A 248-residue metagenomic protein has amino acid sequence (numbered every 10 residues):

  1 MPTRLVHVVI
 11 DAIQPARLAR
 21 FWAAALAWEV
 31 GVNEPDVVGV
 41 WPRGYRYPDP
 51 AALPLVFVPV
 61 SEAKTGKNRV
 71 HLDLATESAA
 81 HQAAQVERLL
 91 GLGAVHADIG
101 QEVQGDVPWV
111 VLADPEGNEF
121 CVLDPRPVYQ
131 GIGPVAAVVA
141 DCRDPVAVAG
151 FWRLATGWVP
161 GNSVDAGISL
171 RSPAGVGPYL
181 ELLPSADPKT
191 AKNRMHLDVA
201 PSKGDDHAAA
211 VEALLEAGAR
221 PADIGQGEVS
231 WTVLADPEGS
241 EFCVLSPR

Functional and structural regions predicted by a protein language model:
M1-P50, V58-N68: Hydrophobic, helix-prone linear segments
T3, H7-I10, P48, V86 (+6 more regions): Vicinal oxygen chelate
I10-Q14, T76-A80, D141-R143, A200-D205: Short, surface-exposed ligand-recognition loops at beta-strand->loop->(often short) alpha-helix junctions that present
A16-A19, A79-Q85, A147-A149, G204-A210: Short, conserved charged micro-motifs
D49-V56, V60, T65, E77-A80 (+5 more regions): Conserved, structured core segments of small domains
N193: Hydrophobic alpha-helical positions that pack around
L197: Phosphate-centric recognition/catalysis
